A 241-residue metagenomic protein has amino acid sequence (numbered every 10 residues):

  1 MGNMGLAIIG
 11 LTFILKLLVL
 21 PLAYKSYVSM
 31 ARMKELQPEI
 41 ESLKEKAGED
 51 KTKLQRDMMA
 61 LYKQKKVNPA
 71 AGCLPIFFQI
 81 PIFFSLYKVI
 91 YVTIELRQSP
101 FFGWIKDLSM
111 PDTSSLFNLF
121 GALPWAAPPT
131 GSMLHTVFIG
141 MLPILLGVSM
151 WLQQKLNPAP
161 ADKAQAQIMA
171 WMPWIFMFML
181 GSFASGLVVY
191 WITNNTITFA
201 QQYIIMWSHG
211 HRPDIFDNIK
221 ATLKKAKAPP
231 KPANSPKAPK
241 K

Functional and structural regions predicted by a protein language model:
M1-K241: Helix-loop-helix
